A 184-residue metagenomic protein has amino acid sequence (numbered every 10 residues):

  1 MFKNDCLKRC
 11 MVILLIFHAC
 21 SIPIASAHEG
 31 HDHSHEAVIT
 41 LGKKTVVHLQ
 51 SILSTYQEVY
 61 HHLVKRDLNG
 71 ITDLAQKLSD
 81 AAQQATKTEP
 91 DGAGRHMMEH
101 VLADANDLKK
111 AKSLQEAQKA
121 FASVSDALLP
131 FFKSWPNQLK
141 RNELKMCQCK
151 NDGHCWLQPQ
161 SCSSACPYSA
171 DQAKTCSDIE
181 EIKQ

Functional and structural regions predicted by a protein language model:
F2-C6, I16-Q184: Intrinsically disordered, low-complexity terminal tails/loops enriched in metal-binding residues
